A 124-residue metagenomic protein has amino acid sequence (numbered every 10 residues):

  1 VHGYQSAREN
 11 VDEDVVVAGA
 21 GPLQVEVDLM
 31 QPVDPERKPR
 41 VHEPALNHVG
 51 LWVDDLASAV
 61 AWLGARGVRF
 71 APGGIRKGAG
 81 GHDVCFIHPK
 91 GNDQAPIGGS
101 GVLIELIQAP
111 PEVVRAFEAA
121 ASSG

Functional and structural regions predicted by a protein language model:
V1-V11, A18: Long, hydrophobic N-terminal alpha-helical segment
V15-V16, L51, V60-G124: Vicinal oxygen chelate
G21-V25, S100-V102: Short acidic/polar mixed-charge low-complexity motifs
P32-V33: A conserved beta-strand-loop-helix scaffold within acyl/acetyltransferase catalytic domains
K38: Carbohydrate-associated surface elements
P44-H48: Eukaryotic phosphotyrosine signaling hubs
